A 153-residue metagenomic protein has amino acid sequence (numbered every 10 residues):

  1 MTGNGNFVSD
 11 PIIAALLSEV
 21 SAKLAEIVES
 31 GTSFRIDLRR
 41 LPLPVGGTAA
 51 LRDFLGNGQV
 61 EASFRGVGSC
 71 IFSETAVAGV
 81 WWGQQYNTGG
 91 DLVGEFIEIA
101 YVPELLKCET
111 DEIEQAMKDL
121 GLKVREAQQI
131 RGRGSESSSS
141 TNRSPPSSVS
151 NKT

Functional and structural regions predicted by a protein language model:
M1-A50: N-terminal domain-onset segments
M1-G3, S144-T153: Eukaryotic low-complexity, non-globular regulatory regions
V8, N142-R143: Compositionally biased, intrinsically disordered/low-complexity regions enriched for serine, proline and threonine
D37-L41, V60-G89: Short, structured protein-protein interaction patches enriched in aromatics and acidic/basic residues, typified by
D53-V60: Short, intrinsically disordered, mixed-charge
S73-T141, N151-K152: Helix-rich interaction surfaces within compact, conserved domain-sized segments that mediate assembly or partner
